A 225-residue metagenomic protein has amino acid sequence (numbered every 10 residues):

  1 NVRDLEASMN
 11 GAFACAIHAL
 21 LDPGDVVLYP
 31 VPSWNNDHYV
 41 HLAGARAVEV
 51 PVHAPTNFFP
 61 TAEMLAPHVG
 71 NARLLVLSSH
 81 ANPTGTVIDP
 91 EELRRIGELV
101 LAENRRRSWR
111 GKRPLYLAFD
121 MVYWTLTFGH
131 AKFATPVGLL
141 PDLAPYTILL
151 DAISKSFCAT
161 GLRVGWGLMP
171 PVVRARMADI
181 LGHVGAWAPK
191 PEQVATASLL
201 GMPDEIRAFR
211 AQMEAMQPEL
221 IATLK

Functional and structural regions predicted by a protein language model:
N1-W109, W124-P141: Conserved core of the PLP fold type I
R3, K112-L115, F119, H130-S154 (+1 more regions): Conserved active-site segment immediately N-terminal to the catalytic lysine that forms the internal aldimine
G24, N71-A72, P114, Y146 (+1 more regions): Local beta-strand N-terminus motif with an aromatic residue
L28, P114, V184-A188: Short, surface-exposed helix-loop/turn micro-motifs enriched in polar/charged residues
L28, V48, A118, I148-L150 (+1 more regions): Hydrophobic/aromatic beta-strand patches that form the interior of the parallel beta-sheet core in alpha/beta enzyme
F59, V87, Y116, H130 (+3 more regions): Non-catalytic, surface-exposed connector residues within folded enzymatic/regulatory domains
R113-P114, V122, C158-G161: Short loop-to-beta-strand entry elements in the cores of soluble alpha/beta enzymes
Y146-K225: PLP-dependent aminotransferase class I/II
